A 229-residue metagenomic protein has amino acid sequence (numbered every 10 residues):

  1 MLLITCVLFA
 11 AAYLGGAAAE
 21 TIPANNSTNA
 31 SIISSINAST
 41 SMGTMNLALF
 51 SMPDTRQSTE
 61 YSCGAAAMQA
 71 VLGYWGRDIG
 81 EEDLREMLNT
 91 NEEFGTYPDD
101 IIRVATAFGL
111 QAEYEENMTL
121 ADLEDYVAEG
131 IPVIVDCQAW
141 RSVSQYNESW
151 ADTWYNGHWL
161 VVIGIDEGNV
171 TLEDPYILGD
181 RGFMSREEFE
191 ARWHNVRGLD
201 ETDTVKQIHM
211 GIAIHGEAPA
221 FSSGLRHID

Functional and structural regions predicted by a protein language model:
M1-L3: N-terminal Sec-pathway targeting helices
V7-P98, A139-W140, Y146-T153, D166 (+1 more regions): Active-site-adjacent structural segments surrounding the nucleophilic cysteine of cysteine proteases and isopeptidases
G64-L72, E81, R85, P98-A105 (+5 more regions): Extracytoplasmic/secreted envelope proteins and their assembly/folding machinery, especially bacterial periplasmic
Q69-D78, M87-N91, V104-Q111, D125-G130 (+2 more regions): Structured segments of extracytoplasmic/periplasmic soluble domains in secreted or envelope-associated proteins
E116-I177, R181-G182: Active-site-adjacent substructure of cysteine-protease-like catalytic cores
V143, T153-W154, I163-D229: Noncatalytic regulatory segments and standalone regulatory/sensor domains
